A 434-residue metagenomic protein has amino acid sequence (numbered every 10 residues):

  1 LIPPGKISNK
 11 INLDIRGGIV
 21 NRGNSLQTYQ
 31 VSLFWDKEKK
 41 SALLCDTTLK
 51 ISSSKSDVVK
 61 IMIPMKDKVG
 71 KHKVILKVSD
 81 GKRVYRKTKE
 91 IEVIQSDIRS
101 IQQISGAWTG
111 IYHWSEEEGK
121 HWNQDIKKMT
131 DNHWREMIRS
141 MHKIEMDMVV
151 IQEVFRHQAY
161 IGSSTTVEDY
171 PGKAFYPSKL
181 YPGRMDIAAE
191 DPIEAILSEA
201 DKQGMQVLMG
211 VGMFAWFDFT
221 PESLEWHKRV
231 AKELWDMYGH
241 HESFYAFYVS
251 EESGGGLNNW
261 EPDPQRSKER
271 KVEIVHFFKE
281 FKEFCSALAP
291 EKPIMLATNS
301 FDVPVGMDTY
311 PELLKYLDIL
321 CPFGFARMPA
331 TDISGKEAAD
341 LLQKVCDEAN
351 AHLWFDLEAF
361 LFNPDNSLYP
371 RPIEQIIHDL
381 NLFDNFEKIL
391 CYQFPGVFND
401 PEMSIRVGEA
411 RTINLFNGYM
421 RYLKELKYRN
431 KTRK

Functional and structural regions predicted by a protein language model:
P64-V69: Short, surface-exposed loop/turn segments at beta-strand-coil junctions that are enriched for proline with nearby
E90-I126: An acidic-aromatic substrate-binding cleft motif
A107, I126-A159, L313-L320, F383-I389: Catalytic domains of carbohydrate-active enzymes, especially glycoside hydrolases
T130, M137-S140, I187-Q203, T220-A246 (+1 more regions): An active-site-proximal structural segment forming one wall of the substrate-binding cleft that immediately precedes
I144-I187: Aromatic-lined carbohydrate-binding/catalytic grooves of carbohydrate-active enzymes
V149, Y245, G324-T331, E348-R433: Substrate-binding cleft of secreted/luminal carbohydrate-active enzymes
M205-W226, A246-E252, K271, F277-M307 (+3 more regions): Aromatic-lined carbohydrate-recognition surfaces of secreted/lumenal glycan-active proteins
F217-A289, P329-E337, N366-E374, D400-R411: Active-site cleft segment of glycoside hydrolase catalytic domains centered on the general acid/base Glu
